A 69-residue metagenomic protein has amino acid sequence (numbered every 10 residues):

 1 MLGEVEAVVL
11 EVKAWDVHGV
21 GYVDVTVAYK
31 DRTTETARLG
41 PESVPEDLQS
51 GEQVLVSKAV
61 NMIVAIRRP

Functional and structural regions predicted by a protein language model:
M1-L2, P69: Absolute protein N-terminus
L2-E4, T34, Q53: Intrinsic-disorder/low-complexity, polar/charged segments enriched in Ser/Thr/Lys/Arg/Asp/Glu/Gln
L2-G19: Structural detector for short beta-strands of small beta-barrel domains
E11-K13, L39-S43: Short, well-ordered turn and helix-capping elements at secondary-structure junctions
V20-T36: OB-fold (S1/OB) nucleic-acid-binding surfaces
P41-S57: Short nucleic-acid-contacting surface segments enriched for D/E, G, S/T with interspersed K/R
A59-P69: Short, Lys/Arg- and Gly-enriched loop/turn segments at beta-strand edges
